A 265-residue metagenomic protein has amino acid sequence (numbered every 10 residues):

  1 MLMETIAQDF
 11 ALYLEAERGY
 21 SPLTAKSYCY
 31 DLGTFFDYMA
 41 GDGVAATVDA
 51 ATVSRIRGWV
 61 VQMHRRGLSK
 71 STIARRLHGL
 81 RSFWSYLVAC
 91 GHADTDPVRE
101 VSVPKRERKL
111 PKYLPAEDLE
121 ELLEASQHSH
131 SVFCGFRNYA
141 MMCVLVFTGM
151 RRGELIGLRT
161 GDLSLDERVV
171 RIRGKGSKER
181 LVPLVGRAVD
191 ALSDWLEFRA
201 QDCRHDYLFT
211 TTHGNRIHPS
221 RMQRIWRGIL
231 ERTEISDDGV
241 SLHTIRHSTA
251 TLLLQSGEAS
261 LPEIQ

Functional and structural regions predicted by a protein language model:
M1-Q265: Conserved catalytic core of the tyrosine transesterase superfamily
